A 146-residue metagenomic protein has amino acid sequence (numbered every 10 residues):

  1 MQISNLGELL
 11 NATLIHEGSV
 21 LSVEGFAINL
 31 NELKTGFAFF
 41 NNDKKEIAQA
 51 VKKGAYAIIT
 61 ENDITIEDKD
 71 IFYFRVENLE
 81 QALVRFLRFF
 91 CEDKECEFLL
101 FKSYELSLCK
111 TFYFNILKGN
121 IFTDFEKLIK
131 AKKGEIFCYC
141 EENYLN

Functional and structural regions predicted by a protein language model:
M1-R85, F89: N-terminal leader/targeting and accessory segments in enzymes
L87-N146: Phosphate-binding loop of NTP-binding sites
